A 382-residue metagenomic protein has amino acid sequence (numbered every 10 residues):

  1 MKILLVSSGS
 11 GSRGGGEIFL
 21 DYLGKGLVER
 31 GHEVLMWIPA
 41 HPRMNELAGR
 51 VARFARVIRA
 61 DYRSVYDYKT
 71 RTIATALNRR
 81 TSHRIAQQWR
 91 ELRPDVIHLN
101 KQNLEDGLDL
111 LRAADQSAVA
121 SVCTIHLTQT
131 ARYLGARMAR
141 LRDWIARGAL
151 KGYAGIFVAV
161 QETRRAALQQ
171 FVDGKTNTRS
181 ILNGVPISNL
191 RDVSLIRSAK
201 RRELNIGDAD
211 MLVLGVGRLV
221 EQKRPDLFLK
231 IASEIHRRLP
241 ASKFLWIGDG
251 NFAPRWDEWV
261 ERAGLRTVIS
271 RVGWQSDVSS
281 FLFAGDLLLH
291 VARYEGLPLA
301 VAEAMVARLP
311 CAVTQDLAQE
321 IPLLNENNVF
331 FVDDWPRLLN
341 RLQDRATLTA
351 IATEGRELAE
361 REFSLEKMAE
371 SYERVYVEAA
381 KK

Functional and structural regions predicted by a protein language model:
G14-K25, M211-E234, N251-P254: A conserved mid-protein helix/loop that constitutes part of the nucleotide-sugar donor-binding site
L77, A120, T128-Y153, A166: Nucleotide-sugar donor phosphate/pyrophosphate-binding loop at the beta->alpha transition of glycosyltransferases
I97-S117: An aromatic- and histidine-rich active-site surface loop
Q102, W274, R293: Aromatic "clamp/platform" in nucleotide-sugar-dependent glycosyltransferases that forms part of the donor/acceptor
T163, G184: Carbohydrate-associated surface elements
F252-R255, L265-Q275, F281: Active-site donor-binding acidic/aromatic loop of nucleotide-activated sugar and phosphosugar transferases involved
P310-T314: Short hydrophobic beta-strand element within catalytic cores of glycosyltransferases and related nucleotide-activated
L324-W335, N340-A346: Conserved acidic donor-binding segment of nucleotide-sugar-dependent glycosyltransferases
